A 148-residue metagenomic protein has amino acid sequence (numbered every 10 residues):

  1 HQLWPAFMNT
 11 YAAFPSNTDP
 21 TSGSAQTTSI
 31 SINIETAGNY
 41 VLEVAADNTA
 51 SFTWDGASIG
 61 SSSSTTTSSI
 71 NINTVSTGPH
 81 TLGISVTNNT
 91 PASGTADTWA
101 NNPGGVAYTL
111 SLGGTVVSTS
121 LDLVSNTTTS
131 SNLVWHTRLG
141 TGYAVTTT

Functional and structural regions predicted by a protein language model:
H1-A50, W54, T74-T148: Beta-strand-rich recognition domains
S24, S64-T66: Short, glycine/acidic-rich beta->alpha junctions
S58-S64: Short beta-strand segments within Ig-like beta-sandwich modules, predominantly Fibronectin type-III
S68-T74: Exposed aromatic-hydrophobic patches
